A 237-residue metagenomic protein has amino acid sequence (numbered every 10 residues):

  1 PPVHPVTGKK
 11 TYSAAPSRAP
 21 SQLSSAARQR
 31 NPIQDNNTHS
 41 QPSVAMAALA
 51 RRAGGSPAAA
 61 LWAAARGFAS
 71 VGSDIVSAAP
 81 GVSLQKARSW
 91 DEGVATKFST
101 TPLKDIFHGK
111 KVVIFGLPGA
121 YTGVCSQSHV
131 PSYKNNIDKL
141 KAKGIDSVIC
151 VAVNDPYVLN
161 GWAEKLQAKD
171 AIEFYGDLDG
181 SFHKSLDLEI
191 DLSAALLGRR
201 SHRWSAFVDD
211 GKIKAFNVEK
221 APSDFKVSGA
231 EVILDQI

Functional and structural regions predicted by a protein language model:
P1, P5, A14-P16, P20-L23 (+2 more regions): N-terminal chloroplast transit peptides
H39-I237: Chalcogenol-based redox active-site neighborhoods
